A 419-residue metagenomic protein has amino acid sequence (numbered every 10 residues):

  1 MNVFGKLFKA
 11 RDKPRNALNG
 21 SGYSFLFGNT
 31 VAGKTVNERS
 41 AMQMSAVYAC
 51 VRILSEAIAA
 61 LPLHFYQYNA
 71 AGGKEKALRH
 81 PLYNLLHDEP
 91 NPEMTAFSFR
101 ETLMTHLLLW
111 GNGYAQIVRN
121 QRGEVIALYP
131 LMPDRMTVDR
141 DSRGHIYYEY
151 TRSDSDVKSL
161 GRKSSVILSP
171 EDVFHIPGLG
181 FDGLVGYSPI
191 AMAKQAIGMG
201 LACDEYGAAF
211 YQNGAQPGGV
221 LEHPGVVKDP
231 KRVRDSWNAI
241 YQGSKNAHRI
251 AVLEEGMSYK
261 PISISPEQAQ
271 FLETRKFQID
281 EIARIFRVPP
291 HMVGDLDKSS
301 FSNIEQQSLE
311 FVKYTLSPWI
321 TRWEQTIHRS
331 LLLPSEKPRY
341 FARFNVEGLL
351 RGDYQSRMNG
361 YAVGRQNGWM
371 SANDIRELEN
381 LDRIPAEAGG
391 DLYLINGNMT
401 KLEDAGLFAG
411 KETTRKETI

Functional and structural regions predicted by a protein language model:
M1-R284, V288-H291, D295, F301 (+3 more regions): Structured, contiguous alpha/beta core segments that scaffold functional sites
P217, D229, V233-W237, Q278 (+7 more regions): General structural feature for long, well-ordered alpha-helical segments within catalytic domains of soluble enzymes
R287, I320-E324, H328-E336, Q366 (+2 more regions): Hydrophobic alpha-helix feature that most strongly marks membrane-spanning transmembrane helices and their immediate
P290, D295, E336-P338, R343: Basic polyanion-binding and macromolecular-assembly surfaces
I304-E305: Small-residue-rich helix-loop
S308-K337, F341, D391-I419: Long, compositionally biased
V346, L350-R351, G364: Non-transmembrane, aqueous-exposed alpha-helical and coiled segments at domain scale
M358-Q366: Short, amphipathic alpha-helical "recognition" segments used to contact nucleic acids or chromatin
